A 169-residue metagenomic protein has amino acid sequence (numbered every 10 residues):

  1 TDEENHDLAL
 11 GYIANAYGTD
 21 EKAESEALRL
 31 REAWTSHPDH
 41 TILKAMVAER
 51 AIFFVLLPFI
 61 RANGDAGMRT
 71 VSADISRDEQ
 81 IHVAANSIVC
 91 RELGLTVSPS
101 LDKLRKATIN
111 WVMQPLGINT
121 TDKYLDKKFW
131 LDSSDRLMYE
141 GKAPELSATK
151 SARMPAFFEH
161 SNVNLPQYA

Functional and structural regions predicted by a protein language model:
T1-A169: Non-heme di-metal
